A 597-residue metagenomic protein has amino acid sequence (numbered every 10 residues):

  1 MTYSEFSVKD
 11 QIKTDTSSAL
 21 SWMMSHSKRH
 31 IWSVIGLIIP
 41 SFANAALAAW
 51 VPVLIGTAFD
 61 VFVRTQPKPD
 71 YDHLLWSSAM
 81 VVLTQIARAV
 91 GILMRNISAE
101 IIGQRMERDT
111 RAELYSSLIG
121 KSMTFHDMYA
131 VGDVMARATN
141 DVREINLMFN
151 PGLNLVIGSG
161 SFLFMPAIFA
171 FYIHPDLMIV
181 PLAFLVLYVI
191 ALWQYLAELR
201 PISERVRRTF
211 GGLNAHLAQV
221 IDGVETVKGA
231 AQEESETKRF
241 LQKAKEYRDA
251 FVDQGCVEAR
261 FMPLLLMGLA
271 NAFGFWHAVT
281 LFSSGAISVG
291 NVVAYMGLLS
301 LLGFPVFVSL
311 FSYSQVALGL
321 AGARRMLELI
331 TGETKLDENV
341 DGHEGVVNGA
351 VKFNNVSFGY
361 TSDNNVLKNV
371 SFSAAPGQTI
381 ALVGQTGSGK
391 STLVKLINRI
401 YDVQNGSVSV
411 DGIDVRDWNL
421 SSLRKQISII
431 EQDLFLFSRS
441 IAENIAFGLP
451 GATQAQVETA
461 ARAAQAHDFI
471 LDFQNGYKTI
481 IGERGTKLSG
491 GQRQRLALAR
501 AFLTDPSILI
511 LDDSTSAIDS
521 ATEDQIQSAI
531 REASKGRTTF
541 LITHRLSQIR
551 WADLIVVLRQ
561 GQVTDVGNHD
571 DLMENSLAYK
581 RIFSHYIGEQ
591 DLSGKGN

Functional and structural regions predicted by a protein language model:
E5-V8, I12-T16, I39-P40, L47-D60 (+12 more regions): Juxtamembrane helix-loop junctions of ABC transporter transmembrane domains
T16-I31, V134: A short amphipathic helical element positioned immediately N-terminal to and/or at the very start of a transmembrane
M24, K28-R29, M123-T124, N140-F149 (+9 more regions): An intracellular "coupling" helix at the cytosolic face of ABC transporter transmembrane type-1 domains
V34-G91, F171-D176, A286-V289: Transmembrane helix-loop-helix hairpins at lipid-water interfaces of multipass membrane proteins, especially the type-1
W50-G56, A87-V90, L153-L196, D249-A294 (+1 more regions): A hydrophobic transmembrane-helix motif
L118, F240, M326, F353-N355: Conserved catalytic Walker-motif region of ABC-type ATPase nucleotide-binding domains
T209, G229-Q232, L302-L329: Cytosolic ends of transmembrane helices, especially the final helix of ABC transmembrane type-1 domains
G345-N597: ABC-type nucleotide-binding domain
